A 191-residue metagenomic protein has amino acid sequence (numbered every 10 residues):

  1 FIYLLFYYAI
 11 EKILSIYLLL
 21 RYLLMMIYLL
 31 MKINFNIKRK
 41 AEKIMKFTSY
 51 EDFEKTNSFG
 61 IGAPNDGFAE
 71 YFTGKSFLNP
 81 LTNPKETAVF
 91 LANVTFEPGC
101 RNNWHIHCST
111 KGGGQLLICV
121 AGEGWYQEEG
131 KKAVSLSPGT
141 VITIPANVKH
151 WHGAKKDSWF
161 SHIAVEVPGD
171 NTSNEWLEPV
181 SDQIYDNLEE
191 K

Functional and structural regions predicted by a protein language model:
F1, L24, N34-I44: Short, Lys/Arg-enriched N-terminal segments with co-localized hydrophobic residues within the first ~10-30 amino acids
F1-L30: Hydrophobic alpha-helical signal peptides and transmembrane signal-/tail-anchor segments that drive secretory-pathway
I37-F90, S173-K191: A short, N-terminal "cap"/entry segment at the start of jelly-roll beta-barrel domains of the cupin/DSBH fold
N83-F90, C100-I118: A short beta-loop-beta micro-motif enriched in histidine and acidic residues
T95-E97, C108-Y126, V165: Short, conserved beta-strand element in jelly-roll/cupin
N103-H105, Y126-Q127, H150-K156: Short beta-strand His + acidic residue motifs that chelate non-heme Fe in jelly-roll/DSBH and cupin folds
G130-A146: Short acidic-glycine-tyrosine-enriched beta hairpin
A146-S173: Ligand-binding loop in jelly-roll beta-barrel domains
